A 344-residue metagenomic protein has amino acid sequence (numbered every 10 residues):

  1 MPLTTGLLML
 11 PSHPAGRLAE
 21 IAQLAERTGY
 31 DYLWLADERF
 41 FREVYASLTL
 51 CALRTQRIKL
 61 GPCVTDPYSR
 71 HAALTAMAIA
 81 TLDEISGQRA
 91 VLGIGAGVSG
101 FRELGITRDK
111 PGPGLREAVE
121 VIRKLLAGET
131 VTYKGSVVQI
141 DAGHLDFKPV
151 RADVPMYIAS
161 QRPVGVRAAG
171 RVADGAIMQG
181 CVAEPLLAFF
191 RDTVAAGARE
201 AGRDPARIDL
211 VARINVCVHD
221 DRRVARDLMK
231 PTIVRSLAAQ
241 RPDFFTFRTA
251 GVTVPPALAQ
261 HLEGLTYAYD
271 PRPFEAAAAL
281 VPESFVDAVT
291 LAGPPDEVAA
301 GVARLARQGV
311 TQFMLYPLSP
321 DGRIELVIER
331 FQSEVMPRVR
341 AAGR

Functional and structural regions predicted by a protein language model:
M1-C63, V154: N-terminal beta1-alpha1-beta2 module of alpha/beta enzyme domains
L3-G16, T65-A72, V150-Q161, V216-H219 (+1 more regions): Active-site mouth loops of central-metabolism enzymes
T5-M9, L33-L35, L60-C63, A90-I94 (+4 more regions): Hydrophobic faces of well-ordered beta-strands that scaffold small-molecule active sites in alpha/beta enzyme cores
H13-A25, A78, S160-A168, M229 (+1 more regions): Short, acidic/polar
Q23-R27, L48-K59, I79-A90, G170-R171 (+2 more regions): Acidic (Asp/Glu)-rich catalytic clusters
A25, G29, C51, L82 (+7 more regions): Conserved, mostly hydrophobic/aromatic
Y45-T65, S69, A118, L125 (+2 more regions): Alpha-helix-loop-beta-strand connector modules within alpha/beta enzyme cores
D109-L145, L187-R307, R340-R344: An alpha-helical appendage that flanks or caps ligand/catalytic pockets
